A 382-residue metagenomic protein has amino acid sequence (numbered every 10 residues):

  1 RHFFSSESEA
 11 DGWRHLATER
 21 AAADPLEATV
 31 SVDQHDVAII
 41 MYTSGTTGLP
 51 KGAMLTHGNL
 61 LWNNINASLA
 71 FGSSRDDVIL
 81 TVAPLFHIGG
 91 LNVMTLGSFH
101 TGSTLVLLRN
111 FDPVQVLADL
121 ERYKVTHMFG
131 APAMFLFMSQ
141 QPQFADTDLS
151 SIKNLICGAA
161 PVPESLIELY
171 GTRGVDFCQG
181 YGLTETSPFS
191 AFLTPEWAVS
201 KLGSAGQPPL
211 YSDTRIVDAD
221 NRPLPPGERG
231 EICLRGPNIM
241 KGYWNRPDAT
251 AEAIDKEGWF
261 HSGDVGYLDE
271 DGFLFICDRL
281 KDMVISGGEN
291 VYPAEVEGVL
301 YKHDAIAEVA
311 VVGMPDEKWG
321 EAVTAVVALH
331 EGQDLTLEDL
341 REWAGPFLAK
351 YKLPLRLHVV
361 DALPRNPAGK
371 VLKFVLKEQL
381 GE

Functional and structural regions predicted by a protein language model:
R1-A21, E27-V32, E331-Q333, H358: Structural core segment of the AMP-binding/adenylate-forming
A10-D11, A23-Y42, L49, G72-V78: Conserved pre-ATP/AMP-binding loop-to-beta segment of ANL
V37, T43-T46, I79, L85 (+9 more regions): Conserved S/T- and glycine-rich ATP-binding loop of Class I adenylate-forming
A38-W62: Conserved AMP-binding A3 loop
L61-V78, F86-H127, Q141: Conserved AMP-binding/adenylation subdomain of ANL enzymes
L117, R122-G130, S139-S200, D213 (+1 more regions): Gly/Ser/Thr-rich phosphate-binding loop
M128, D220, G236, K241-G242 (+4 more regions): AMP-binding/adenylate-forming catalytic core of the ANL superfamily
R215, P226-M240, W259, V265-G266: AMP-binding/adenylate-forming core of the ANL superfamily
